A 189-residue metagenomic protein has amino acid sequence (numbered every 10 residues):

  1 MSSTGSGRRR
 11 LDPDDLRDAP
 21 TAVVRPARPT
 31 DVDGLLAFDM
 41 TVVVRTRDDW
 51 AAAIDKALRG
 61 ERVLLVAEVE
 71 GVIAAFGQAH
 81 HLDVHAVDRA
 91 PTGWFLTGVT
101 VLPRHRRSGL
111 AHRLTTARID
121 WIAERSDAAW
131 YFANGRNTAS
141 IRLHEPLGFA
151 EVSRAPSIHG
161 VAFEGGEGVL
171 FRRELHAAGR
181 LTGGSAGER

Functional and structural regions predicted by a protein language model:
M1-D18, R173-A177: Acyl-donor-binding surface of acyltransferase catalytic domains
T21-L35: A short beta-loop-alpha structural element at the N-terminal edge of CoA-dependent acyl/N-acetyltransferase catalytic
V66, V72-D83, F95, T100: Conserved beta-strand in the GNAT
L82-L96, R106, R125-D127: A conserved beta-turn-beta hairpin within the catalytic core of GNAT-like acetyltransferases that forms part
L96-R106, A133-R136: A short, internal acetyl-CoA/4′-phosphopantetheine-binding micro-motif in the GNAT/acyltransferase core
V101, R107-D120, R142, P146: Conserved acetyl-CoA-binding loop-helix of GNAT-fold acetyltransferases
I122-N134: Conserved GNAT acetyl-CoA-binding A-motif
F132-A133, G148-E167: Conserved catalytic-core motifs of GNAT/GCN5-like acyltransferases
